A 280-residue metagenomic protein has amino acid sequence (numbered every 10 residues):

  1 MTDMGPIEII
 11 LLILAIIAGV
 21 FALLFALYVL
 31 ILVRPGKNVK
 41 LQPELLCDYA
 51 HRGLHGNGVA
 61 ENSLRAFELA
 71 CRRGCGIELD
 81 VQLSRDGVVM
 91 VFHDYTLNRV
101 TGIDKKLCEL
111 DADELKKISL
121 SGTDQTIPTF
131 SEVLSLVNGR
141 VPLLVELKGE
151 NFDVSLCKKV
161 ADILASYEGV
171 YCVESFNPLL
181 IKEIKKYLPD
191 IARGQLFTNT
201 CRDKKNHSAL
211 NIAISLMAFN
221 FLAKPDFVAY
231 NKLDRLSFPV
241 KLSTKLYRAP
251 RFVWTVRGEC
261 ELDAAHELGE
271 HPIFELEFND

Functional and structural regions predicted by a protein language model:
T2-D280: Phosphate-group recognition and catalysis centered on beta-loop-alpha active-site segments
